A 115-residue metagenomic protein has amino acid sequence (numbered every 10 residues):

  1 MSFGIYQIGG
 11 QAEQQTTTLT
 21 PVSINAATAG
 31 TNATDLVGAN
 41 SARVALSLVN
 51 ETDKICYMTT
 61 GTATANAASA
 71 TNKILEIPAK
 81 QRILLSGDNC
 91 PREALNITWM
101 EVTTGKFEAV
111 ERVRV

Functional and structural regions predicted by a protein language model:
M1-T20, V110-V115: Short, intrinsically disordered N-terminal pre-domain segments
Q14-S41, A63-A70: Surface-exposed ligand/attachment interfaces on beta-rich extracellular proteins
A42-A45, I55, R92: Short, surface-exposed beta-edge/turn micro-motifs
A45-T52, W99: Asparagine-centered strand-capping/turn motif at beta-strand->loop junctions
V49-K73: Short, surface-exposed beta-strand/strand-loop-strand elements in extracellular ectodomains
E76-A94: Beta-sandwich interaction modules
R92-V115: Terminal connector regions
